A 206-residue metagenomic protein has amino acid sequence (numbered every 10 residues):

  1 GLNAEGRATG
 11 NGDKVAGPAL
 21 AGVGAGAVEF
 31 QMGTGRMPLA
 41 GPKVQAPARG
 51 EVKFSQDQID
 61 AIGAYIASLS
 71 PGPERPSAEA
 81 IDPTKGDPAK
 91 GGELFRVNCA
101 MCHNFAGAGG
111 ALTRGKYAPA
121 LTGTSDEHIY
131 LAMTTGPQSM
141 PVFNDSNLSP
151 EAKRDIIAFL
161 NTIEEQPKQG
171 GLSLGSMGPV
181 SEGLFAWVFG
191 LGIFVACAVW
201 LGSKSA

Functional and structural regions predicted by a protein language model:
G1-A19, F30, T34-L39, S68-A78 (+5 more regions): Periplasmic/extracellular electron-transfer cofactor-ligation site, primarily the c-type cytochrome heme-c attachment
V15-F30, K43-D60, A118-L131, V142-K153 (+1 more regions): Electron-transfer interface patches adjacent to heme c in soluble/periplasmic c-type cytochromes and di-/multiheme
A46-P47, H103, G202: Generic secondary-structure boundary signal with a strong preference for alpha-helix termini
G50-S77, D145-S205: C-terminal capping alpha-helices of c-type cytochrome domains
I62, G91, C102, I129 (+1 more regions): Hydrophobic pocket/interface hotspot
P88-A89, G178: Juxtamembrane/transmembrane-helix boundary motifs in multi-pass membrane proteins
